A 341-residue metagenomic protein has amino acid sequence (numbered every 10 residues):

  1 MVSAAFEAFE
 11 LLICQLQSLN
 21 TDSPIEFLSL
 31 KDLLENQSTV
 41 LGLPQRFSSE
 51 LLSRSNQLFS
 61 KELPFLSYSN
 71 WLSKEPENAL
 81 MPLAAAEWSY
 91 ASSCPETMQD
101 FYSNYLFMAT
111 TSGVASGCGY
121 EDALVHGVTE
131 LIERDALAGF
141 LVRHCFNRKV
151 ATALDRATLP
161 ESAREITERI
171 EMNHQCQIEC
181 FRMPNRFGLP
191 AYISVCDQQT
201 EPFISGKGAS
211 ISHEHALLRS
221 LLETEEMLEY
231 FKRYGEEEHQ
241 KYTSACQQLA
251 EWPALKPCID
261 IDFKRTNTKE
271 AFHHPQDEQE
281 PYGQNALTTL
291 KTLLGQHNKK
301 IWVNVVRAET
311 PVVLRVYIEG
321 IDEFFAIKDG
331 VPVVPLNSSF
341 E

Functional and structural regions predicted by a protein language model:
M1-E341: Helix-biased "structured C-terminal domain" signature
